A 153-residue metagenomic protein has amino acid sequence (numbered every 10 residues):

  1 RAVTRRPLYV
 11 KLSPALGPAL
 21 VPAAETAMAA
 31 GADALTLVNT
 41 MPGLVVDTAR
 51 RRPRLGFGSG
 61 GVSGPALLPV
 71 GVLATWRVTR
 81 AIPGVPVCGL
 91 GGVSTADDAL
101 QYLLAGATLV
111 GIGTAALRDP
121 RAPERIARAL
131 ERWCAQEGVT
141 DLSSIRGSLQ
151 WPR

Functional and structural regions predicted by a protein language model:
R1-C88, S94-I112: Alpha/beta enzyme core
P18, L104-A105, D119, I126 (+1 more regions): Alpha-helix termini
V46-G60, A116-T140: C-terminal helical cap(s) of enzyme catalytic domains, especially alpha/beta-barrels
L68, D98-A99, R118-P120, I145: Residue-level recognition of conserved structural "scaffold" positions that shape functional pockets and channels
P83, L104, E131, A135-G138 (+1 more regions): Hydrophobic alpha-helix feature that most strongly marks membrane-spanning transmembrane helices and their immediate
V87, D141-L142: Acidic/polar loop patches that form or flank catalytic/metal-binding clefts of enzymes that bind anionic ligands
S143-R153: A short, charged, Gly/Pro-tolerant segment at domain boundaries
